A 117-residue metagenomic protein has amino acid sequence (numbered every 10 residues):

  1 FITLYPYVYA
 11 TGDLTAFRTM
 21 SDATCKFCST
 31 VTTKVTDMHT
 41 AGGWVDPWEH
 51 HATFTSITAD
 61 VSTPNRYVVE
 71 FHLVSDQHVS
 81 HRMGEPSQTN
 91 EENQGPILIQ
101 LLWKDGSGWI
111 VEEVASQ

Functional and structural regions predicted by a protein language model:
F1-G43: Core segments of small alpha/beta cavity-forming domains
K34-D37, W44-D46, P64, E85-Q88: Short, charged/polar low-complexity linear motifs in solvent-exposed/disordered segments
T40-T58: A short, amphipathic edge element
A59-Q117: Exposed beta-sheet edge and beta->alpha loop/turn motif
